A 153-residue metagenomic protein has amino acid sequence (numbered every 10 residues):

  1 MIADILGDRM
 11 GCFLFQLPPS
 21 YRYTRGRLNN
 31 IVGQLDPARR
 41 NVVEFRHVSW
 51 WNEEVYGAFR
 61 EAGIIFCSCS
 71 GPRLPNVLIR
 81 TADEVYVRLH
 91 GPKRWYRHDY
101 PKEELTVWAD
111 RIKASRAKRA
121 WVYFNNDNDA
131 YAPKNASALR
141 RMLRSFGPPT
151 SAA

Functional and structural regions predicted by a protein language model:
M1-A153: Residues lining hydrophobic/aromatic ligand-binding pockets adjacent to catalytic sites
